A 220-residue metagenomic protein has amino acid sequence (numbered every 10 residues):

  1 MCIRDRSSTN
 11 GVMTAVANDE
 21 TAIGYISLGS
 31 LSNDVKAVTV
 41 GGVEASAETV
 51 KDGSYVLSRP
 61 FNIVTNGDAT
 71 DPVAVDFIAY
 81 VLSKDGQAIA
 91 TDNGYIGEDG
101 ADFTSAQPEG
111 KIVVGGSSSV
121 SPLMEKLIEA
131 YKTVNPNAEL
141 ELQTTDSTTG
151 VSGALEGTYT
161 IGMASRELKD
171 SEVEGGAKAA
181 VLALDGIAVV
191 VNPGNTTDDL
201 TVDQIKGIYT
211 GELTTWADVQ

Functional and structural regions predicted by a protein language model:
R4-Q220: Exported/periplasmic ABC-transporter solute-binding proteins
